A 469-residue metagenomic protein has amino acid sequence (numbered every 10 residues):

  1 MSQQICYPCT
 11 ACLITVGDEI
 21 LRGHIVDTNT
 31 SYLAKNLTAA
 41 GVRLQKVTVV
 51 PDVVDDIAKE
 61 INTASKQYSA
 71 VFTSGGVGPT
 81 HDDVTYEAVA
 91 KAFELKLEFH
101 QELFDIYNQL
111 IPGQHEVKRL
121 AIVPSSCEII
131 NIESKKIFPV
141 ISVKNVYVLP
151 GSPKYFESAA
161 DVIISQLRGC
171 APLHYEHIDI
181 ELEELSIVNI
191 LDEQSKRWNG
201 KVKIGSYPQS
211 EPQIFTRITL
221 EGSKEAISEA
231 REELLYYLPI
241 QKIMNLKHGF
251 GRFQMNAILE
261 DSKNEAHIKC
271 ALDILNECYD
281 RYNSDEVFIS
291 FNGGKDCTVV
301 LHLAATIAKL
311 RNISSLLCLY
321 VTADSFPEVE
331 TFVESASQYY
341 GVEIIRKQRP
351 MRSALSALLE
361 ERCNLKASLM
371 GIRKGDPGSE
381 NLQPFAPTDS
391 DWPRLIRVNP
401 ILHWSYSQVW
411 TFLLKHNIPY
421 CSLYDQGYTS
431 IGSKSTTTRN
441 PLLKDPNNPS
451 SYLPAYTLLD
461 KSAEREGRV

Functional and structural regions predicted by a protein language model:
Q3-V47, D52, S228: Glycine-rich phosphate/diphosphate-binding loop of Rossmann-like nucleotide-binding domains
D18-E19, G76-P79, G151-Y155, S210 (+1 more regions): Short glycine-rich anion-binding loops that position phosphate/pyrophosphate groups of nucleotides and phosphorylated
S31-A92: N-terminal small/polar loop signature for handling phosphorylated ligands or for N-terminal nucleophile
D55-K59, K66, D83-C170: Proline/glycine-rich low-complexity loops and linkers
K144-Y237: An accessory alpha-helical subdomain
Y237-G251: Conserved short beta-strand edge segments in small beta-sheet-based binding/regulatory domains
G251-S290, K295-V469: Nucleotide-activated chemistry modules centered on ATP-dependent adenylation/adenylyltransferase
